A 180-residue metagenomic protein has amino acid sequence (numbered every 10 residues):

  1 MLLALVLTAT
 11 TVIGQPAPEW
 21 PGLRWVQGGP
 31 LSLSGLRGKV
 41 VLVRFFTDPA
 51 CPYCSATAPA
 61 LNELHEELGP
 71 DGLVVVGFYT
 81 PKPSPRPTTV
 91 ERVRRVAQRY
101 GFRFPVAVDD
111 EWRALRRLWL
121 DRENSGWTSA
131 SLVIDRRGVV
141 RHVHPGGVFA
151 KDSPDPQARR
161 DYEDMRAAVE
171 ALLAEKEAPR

Functional and structural regions predicted by a protein language model:
A4-P21, R37, R180: N-proximal helix/coil linker or "cap" segments that precede and/or mark the start of modular domains
W20-V41, H65-L68: A short beta-strand-turn-helix
L31-S55, L61, V75: Short active-site neighborhood of thiol/selenol oxidoreductases, capturing the structured segment around
R37-V41, P70-V74, G101-F104, R136-V139: Loop/turn elements at helix/coil->beta-strand transitions in domains of secreted/extracellular proteins
S55-Y100, E111-R117: Structural microenvironment flanking redox-active thiols in thiol-disulfide oxidoreductases
G101-P105, L120-L132: Structural micro-motif
W127-R180: Thiol-/selenol-based redox modules, centered on thioredoxin-like and closely related oxidoreductase domains
